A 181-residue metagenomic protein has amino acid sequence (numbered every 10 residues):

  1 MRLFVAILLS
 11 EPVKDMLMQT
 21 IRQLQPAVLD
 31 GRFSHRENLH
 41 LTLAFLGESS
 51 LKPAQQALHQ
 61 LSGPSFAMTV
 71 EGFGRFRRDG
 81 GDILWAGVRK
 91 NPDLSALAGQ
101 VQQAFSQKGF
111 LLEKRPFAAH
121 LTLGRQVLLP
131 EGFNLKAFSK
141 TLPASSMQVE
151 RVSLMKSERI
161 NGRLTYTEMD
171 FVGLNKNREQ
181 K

Functional and structural regions predicted by a protein language model:
M1-K181: Histidine-dependent nucleotide/RNA phosphoesterase domain, centered on the 2H-phosphoesterase fold with its duplicated
